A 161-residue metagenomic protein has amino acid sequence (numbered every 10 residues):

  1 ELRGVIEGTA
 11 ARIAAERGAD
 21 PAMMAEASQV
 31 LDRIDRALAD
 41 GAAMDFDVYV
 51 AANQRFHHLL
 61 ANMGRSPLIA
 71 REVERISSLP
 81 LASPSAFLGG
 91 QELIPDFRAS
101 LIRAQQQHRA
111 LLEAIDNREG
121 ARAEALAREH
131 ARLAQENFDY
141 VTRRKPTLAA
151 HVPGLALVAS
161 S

Functional and structural regions predicted by a protein language model:
E1-A22, L68, D139, R143-S161: Short linear motifs at protein or domain termini
R3-V5, T9, P21-G90, Q107-E113 (+1 more regions): Conserved amphipathic alpha-helical segments that form helical-bundle/coiled-coil interaction surfaces
E16, A42, D116-N117: Alpha-helix C-terminal capping/termination sites
S85-S161: C-terminal all-alpha effector/ligand-binding and dimerization domain of prokaryotic HTH-type transcriptional repressors
